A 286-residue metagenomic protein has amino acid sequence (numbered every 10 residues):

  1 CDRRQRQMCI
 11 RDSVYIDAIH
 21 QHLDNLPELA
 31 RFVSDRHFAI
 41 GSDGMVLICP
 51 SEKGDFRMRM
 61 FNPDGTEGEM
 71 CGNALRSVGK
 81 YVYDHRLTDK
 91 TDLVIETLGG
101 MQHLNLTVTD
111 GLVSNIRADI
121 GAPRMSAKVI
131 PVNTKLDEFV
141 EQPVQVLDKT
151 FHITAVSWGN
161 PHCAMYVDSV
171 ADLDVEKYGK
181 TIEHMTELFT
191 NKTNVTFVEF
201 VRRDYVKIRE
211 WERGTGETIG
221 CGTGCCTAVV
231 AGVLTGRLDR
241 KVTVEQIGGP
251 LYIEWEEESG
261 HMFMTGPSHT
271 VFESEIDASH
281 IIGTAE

Functional and structural regions predicted by a protein language model:
C1-R6: Single conserved hydrophobic/aromatic residue that forms the stacking wall/gate of nucleotide- or nucleobase-binding
Q7, R11-E52, K192: N-terminal beta-alpha supersecondary unit
F38-R57, C163, Y178-W211, P250-I253: Conserved phosphate-donor
M58-G65, I208-E217: Immediate flanking context of iron-sulfur cluster ligation sites
P63-I153, I219, V230-E257, A278: Acidic, low-complexity central loop/insert segments
P131-T154, C163-L188, V195-V198: Anionic-ligand binding region
N133-E138, G260-E286: C-terminal domain-closing interface element
T223-C225: Helical hairpin unit composed of two closely spaced alpha helices linked by a short loop
